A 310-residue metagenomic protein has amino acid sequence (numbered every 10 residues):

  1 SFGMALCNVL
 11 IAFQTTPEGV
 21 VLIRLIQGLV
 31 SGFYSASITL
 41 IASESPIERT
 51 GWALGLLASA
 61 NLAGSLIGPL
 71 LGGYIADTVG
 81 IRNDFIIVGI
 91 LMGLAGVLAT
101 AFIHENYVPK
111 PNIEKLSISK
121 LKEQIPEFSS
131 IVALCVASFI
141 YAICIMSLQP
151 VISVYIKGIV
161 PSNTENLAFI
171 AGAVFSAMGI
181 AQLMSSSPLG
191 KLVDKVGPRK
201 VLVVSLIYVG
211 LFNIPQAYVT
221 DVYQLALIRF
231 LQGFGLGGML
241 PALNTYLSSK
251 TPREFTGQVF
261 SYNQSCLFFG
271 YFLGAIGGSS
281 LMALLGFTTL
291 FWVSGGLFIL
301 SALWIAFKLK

Functional and structural regions predicted by a protein language model:
S1-V9, G89, K200-P215: Structural signature of the two symmetry-related core transmembrane helices
C7, E18-G32, F139, Q224-G238: Hydrophobic core of transmembrane alpha-helices in multi-pass small-molecule transporters, especially MFS/SLC-type
F13-E18, G197, Y218-T220: Helix-breaking motifs and short loop linkers at transmembrane-helix boundaries and internal kinks in secondary membrane
I23-N61, T245-Y246: Cytoplasmic helix-loop-helix junction between adjacent transmembrane helices in 12-TM secondary transporters
D84-A101, L290-F307: Symmetry-related core transmembrane helices of the 12-TM Major Facilitator Superfamily/SLC fold
N106-L134: Juxtamembrane intracellular "pre-TM" segments in multi-pass secondary transporters
V151-F169: Short amphipathic helix-loop junctions that connect adjacent transmembrane helices in Major Facilitator Superfamily/SLC
M184-G197, M282: Helix-to-loop junctions at the C-terminal end of transmembrane segments in multipass secondary transporters
